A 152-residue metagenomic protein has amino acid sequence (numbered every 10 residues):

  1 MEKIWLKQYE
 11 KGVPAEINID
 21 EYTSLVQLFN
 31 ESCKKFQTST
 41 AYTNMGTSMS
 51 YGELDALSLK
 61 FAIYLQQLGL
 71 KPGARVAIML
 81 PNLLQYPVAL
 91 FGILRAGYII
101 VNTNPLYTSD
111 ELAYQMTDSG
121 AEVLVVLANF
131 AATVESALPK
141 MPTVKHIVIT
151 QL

Functional and structural regions predicted by a protein language model:
M1-Y22: Flexible, non-catalytic linker and terminal segments flanking ANL/adenylate-forming cores
K3-L6, Q27-S50: AMP-dependent adenylate-forming
I17-E21, E53, V101-T103: Short, flexible loop segments at the rims of nucleotide/cofactor-binding pockets, characterized by
E21, T38-L83, P87-F91, T108-A113: Conserved AMP-binding/adenylate-forming core of the ANL superfamily
S24, L28-F29, F61, E111 (+1 more regions): Hydrophobic alpha-helical segments typical of transmembrane helices and their membrane-interface/capping positions
L25-V26, T43-N44, V76, L94 (+1 more regions): Conserved, well-structured beta-alpha core segment at the onset of a catalytic domain
Q27, A56, K60-I63, R95 (+1 more regions): Generic recognition of well-ordered alpha-helical segments within structured catalytic/regulatory domains
Q67-L68, R95-L152: Structural core segment of the AMP-binding/adenylate-forming
